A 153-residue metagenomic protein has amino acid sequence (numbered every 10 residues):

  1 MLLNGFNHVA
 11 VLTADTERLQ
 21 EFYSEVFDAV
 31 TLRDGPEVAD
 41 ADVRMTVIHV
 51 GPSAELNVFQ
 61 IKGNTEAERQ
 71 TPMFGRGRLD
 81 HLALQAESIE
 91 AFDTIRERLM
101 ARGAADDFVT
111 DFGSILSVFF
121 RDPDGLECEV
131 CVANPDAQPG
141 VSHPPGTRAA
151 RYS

Functional and structural regions predicted by a protein language model:
M1-L2, D93-S153: Vicinal oxygen chelate
G5-A14, T46-V50, R69-R98, L116-R121: Vicinal oxygen chelate
L12-L56, Q60: Core segments of cupin and vicinal oxygen chelate
L19, Y23, L82, L99: Hydrophobic pocket/interface hotspot
D34, D42, N64-Q70, D106 (+1 more regions): A short, acidic/glycine-rich surface segment
V38, M73, F108-V109: Short Gly/Pro-enriched turn/cap motifs at secondary-structure boundaries
A54-L56, D80, L126: Glycine-centered loop/turn positions within well-structured domains that cap or flank conserved ligand/cofactor-binding
Q60-G63, A133: Acetyl-CoA-dependent GNAT
